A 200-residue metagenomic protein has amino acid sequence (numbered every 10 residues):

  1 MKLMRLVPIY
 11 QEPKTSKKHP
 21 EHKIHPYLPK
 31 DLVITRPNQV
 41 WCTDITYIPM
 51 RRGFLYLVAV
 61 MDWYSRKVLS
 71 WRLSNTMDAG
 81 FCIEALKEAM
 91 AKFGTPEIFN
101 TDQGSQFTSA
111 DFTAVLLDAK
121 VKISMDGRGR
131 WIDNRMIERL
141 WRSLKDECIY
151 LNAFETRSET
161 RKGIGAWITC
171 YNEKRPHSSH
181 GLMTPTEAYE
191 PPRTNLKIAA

Functional and structural regions predicted by a protein language model:
M1-A200: Charged DNA-binding/catalytic regions of mobile-element recombinases
